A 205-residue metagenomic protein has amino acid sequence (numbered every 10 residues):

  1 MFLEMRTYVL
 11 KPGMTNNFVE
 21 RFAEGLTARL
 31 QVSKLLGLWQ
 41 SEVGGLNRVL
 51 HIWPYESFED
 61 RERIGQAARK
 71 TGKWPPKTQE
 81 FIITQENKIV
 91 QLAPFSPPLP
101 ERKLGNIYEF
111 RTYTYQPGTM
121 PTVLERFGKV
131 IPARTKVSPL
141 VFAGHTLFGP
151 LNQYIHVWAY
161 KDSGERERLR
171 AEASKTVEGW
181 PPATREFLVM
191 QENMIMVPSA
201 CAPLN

Functional and structural regions predicted by a protein language model:
M1-F58, P139: The feature marks the first
F2-R6, F18, R29, V49-Y55 (+6 more regions): Short, structured motif recognition centered on aromatic/hydrophobic residues
P12-M14, P54-D60, Q116-T119, A159-E165: Helix N-cap motif at beta-to-alpha junctions
M14-L36, Q66-W74, P117-F142, E165 (+1 more regions): Short amphipathic alpha-helical segments
K34-L50, G72-I107, V137-I155, A159-K161 (+1 more regions): Glycine-rich beta-strand-turn "strand-cap" elements at beta-sheet edges
V49-P76: N-terminal accessory/assembly segment that mediates macromolecular interactions
L92-F95, T114, M120: Short acidic/polar capping segments at secondary-structure boundaries
